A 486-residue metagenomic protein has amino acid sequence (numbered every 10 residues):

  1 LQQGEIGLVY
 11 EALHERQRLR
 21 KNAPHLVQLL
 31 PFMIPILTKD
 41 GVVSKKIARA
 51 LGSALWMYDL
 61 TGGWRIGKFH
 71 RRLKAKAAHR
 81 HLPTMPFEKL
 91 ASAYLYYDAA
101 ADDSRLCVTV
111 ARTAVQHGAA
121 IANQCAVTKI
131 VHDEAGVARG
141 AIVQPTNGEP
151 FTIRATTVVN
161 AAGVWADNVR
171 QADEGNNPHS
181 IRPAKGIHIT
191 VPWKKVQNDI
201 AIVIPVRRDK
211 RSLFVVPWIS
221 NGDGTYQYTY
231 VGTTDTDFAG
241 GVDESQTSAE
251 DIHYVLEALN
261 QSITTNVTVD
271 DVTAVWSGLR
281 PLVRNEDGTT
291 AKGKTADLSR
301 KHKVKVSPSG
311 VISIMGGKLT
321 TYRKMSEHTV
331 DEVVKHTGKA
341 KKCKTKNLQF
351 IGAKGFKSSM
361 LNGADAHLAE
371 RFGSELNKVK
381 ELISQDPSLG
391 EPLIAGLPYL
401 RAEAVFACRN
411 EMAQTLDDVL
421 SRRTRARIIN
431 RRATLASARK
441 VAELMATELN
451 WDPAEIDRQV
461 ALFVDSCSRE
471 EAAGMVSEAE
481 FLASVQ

Functional and structural regions predicted by a protein language model:
L1-Y10, L259: Glycine-rich active-site loop/strand segments that organize a redox cofactor
N22, L26, M33, T38-A54 (+9 more regions): C-terminal accessory subdomains/tails of enzymes that are appended
V110: Aromatic/hydrophobic pocket-lining residues that form π-stacking "cages" and hydrophobic walls in ligand
A114, N168-I189: Glycine-rich beta-alpha-beta "Rossmann" dinucleotide-binding loop(s) and their flanking helix/strand
N123-R139: A conserved short coil-to-beta-strand element within the FAD-binding core of flavoproteins
V127-I130, F214-P217, V304: A structural signal for short hydrophobic beta-strand segments in well-ordered beta-sheet cores
V137-A141, N198-I200: Short, hydrophobic/aromatic-rich segments at coil-to-beta transitions
N147-T157: Core beta-strand elements of the Rossmann-like FAD/NAD(P) dinucleotide-binding domain in flavoenzyme oxidoreductases
